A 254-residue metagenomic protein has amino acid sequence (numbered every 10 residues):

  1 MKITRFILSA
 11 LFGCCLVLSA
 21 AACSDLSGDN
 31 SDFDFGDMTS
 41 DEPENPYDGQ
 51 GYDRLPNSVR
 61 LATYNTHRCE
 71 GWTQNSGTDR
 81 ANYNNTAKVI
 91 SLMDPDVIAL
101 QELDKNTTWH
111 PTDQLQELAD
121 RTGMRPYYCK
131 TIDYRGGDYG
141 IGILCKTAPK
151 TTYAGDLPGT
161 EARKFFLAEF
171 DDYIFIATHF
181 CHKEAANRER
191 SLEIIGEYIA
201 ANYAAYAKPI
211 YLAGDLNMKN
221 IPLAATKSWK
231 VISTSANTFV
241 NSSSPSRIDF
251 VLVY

Functional and structural regions predicted by a protein language model:
M1-L11: Bacterial N-terminal signal peptides that target proteins for export
S19-A22: C-terminal motif of bacterial Sec signal peptides marking the signal peptidase cleavage site
S24-S27: Bacterial signal peptide processing site
F33-D53, E102-Y173: Structured beta-strand-rich core segments of catalytic domains in phosphoester-bond hydrolases
S58, T63-N84, D104-T107, C181-A186: Acidic/histidine-rich helix-loop elements that form or flank divalent-metal/phosphate-binding sites at the catalytic
I90, D94-L103: Proline-aspartate-enriched helix->loop->beta-strand connector
T107-P111, M124-I143, E161, A205-Y211 (+1 more regions): Active site of divalent-metal-dependent phosphoester/diester hydrolases
L167-I176, R188-T226: His/acidic metal-ligating clusters that form di-metal
